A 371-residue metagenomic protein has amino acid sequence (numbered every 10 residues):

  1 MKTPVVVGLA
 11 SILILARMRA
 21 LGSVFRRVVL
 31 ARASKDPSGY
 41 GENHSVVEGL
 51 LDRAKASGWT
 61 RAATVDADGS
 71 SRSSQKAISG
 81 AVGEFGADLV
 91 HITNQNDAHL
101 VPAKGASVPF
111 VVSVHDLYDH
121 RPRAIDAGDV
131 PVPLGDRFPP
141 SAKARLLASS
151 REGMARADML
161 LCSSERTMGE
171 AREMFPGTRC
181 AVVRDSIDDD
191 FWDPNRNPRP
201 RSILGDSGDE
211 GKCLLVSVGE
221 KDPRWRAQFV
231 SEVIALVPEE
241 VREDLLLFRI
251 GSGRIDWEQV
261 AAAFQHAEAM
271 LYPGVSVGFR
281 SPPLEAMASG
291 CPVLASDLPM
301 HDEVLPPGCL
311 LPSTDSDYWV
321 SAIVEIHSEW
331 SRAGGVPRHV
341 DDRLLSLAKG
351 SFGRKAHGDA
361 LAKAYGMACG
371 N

Functional and structural regions predicted by a protein language model:
R72, S331-G366: A charged, aromatic-enriched C-terminal amphipathic alpha-helix characteristic of glycosyltransferases across folds
L134-L160: Membrane-proximal helix-turn-helix segments that form the acceptor-binding/catalytic region of lipid-linked
R166, S186: Carbohydrate-associated surface elements
D193-G208, G334: A short helix/loop element that forms part of the nucleotide-sugar donor recognition site in Leloir-type
S202, D206-G253: Conserved catalytic-core segment of nucleotide-activated headgroup transferases in glycan assembly
V218, C309-D317, E325-G334: Conserved acidic donor-binding segment of nucleotide-sugar-dependent glycosyltransferases
V275: Aromatic "clamp/platform" in nucleotide-sugar-dependent glycosyltransferases that forms part of the donor/acceptor
P292-A295: Short hydrophobic beta-strand element within catalytic cores of glycosyltransferases and related nucleotide-activated
